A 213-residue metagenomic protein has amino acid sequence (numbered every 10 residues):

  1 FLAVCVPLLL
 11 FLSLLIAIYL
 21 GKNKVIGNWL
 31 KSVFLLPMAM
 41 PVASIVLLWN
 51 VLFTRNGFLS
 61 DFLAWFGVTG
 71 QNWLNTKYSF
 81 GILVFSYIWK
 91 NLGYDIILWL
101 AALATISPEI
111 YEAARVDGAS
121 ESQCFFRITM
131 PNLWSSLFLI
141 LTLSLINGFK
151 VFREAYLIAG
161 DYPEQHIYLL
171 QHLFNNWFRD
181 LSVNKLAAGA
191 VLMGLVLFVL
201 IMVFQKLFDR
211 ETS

Functional and structural regions predicted by a protein language model:
F1-S213: A structural signal for multi-pass alpha-helical bundles of membrane permease subunits that mediate small-molecule
